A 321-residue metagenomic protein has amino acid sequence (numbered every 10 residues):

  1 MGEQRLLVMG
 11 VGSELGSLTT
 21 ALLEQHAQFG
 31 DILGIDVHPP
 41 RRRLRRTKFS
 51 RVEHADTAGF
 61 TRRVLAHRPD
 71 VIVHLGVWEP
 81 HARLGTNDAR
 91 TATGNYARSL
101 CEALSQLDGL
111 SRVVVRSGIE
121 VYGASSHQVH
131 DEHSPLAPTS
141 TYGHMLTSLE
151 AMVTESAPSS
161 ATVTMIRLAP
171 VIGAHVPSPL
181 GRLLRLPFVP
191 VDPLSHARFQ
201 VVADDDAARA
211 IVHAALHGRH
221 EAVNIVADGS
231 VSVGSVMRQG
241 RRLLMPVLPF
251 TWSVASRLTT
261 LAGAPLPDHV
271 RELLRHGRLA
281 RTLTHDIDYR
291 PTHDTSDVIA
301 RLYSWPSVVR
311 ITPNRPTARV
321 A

Functional and structural regions predicted by a protein language model:
Q4-Q28: N-terminal Rossmann NAD(P)H-binding glycine-rich loop of SDR-like oxidoreductase domains
M9, I35, I72-L75, V113-I119 (+2 more regions): SDR active-site strand-loop-helix element
E53-Y96: NAD(P)H-binding glycine-rich loop region in Rossmannoid oxidoreductase-like domains and their noncatalytic homologs
R98-T141: Conserved Rossmann-fold NAD(P)-dependent oxidoreductase catalytic core, especially the SDR/UDP-sugar
T139-T164: Active-site Tyr-X1-5-Lys
S156-F199, D204: NAD(P)-dependent short-chain dehydrogenase/reductase
D204, S232-R238, L258-D297: Conserved C-terminal active-site "lid" loop/helix of NAD(P)H-dependent oxidoreductases that clamps the redox cofactor
A208-P267, I299-Y303, V309-A321: Mid/C-terminal beta-alpha module of Rossmann-like enzyme folds, strongest in SDR-family dehydrogenases/epimerases
